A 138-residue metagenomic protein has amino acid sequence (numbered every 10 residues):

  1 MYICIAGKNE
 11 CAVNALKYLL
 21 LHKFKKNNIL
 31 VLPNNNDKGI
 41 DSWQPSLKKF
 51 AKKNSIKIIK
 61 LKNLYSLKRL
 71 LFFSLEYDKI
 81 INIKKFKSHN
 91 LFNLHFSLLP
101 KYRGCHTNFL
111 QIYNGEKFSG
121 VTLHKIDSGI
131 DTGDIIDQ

Functional and structural regions predicted by a protein language model:
M1-Q138: One-carbon transfer enzymes
